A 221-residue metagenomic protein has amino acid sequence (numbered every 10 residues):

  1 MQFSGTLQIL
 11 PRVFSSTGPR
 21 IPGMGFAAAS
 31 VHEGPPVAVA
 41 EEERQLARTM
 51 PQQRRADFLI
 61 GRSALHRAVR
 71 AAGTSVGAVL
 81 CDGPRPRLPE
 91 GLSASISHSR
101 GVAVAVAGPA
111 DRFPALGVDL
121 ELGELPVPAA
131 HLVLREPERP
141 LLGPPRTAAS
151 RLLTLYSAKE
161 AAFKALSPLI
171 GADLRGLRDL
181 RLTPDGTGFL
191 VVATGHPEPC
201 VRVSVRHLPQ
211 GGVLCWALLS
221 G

Functional and structural regions predicted by a protein language model:
M1-G221: Core catalytic alpha/beta fold that binds nucleotide/phospho-ligands
